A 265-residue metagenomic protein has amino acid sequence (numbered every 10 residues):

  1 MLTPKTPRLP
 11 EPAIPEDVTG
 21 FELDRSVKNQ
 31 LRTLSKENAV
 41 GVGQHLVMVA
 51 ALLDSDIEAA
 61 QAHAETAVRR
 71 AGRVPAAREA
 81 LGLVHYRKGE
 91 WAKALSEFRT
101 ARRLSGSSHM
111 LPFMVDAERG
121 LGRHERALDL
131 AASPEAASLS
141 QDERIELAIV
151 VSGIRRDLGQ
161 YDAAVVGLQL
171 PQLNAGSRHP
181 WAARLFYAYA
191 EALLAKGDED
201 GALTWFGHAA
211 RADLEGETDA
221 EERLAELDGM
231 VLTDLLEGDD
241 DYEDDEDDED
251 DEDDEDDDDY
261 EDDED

Functional and structural regions predicted by a protein language model:
L31-E37, E65-G72, R99-G106, S133-Q141 (+2 more regions): Solenoid-like repeat scaffolds
T33-R69, A80: Alpha-helical segment of the N-proximal tetratricopeptide repeat
Q44, A77, M110-L111, A164 (+2 more regions): TPR alpha-solenoid repeat register
M48, A80-L81, M114, V151 (+3 more regions): Structural register within alpha-helical repeat arrays
A51-L52, G82-V84, V115-A117, I154 (+1 more regions): Residue-level signature for tetratricopeptide repeat
L53-S55, K88, L121, L158 (+1 more regions): Structural motif corresponding to the intra-repeat A-B loop/turn of tetratricopeptide repeats
D239-D265: Long, acidic low-complexity intrinsically disordered regions
